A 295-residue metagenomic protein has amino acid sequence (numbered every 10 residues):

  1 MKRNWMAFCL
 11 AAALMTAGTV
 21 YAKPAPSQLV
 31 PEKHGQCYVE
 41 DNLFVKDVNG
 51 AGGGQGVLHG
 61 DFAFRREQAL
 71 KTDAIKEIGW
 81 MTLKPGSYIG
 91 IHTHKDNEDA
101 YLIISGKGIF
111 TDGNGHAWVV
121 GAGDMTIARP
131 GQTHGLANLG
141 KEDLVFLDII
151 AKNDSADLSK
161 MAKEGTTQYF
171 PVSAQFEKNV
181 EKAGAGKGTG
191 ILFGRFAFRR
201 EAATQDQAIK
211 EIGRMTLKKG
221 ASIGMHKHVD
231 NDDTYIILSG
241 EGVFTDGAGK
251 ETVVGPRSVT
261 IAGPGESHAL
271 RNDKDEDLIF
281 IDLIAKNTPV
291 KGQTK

Functional and structural regions predicted by a protein language model:
M1-F8: Bacterial N-terminal signal peptides that target proteins for export
C9-A17: Bacterial N-terminal signal peptides
Y21-I75, A122, A156-I209, G224 (+1 more regions): A short, N-terminal "cap"/entry segment at the start of jelly-roll beta-barrel domains of the cupin/DSBH fold
F62-R66, G79-H94, F198-R200, G213-H228: Conserved short histidine dyad/triad with adjacent acidic residue
S87-I89, G106-T111, A221-I223, G240-T245: Short beta-strand segments in beta-sandwich/barrel cores
D96-G108, D230-V243: Glycine- and acidic-residue-biased ligand/ion/polar-headgroup-sensing regions
G115-P130, G249-P264: Short acidic-glycine-tyrosine-enriched beta hairpin
P130-A156, S258, P264-V290: Ligand-binding loop in jelly-roll beta-barrel domains
